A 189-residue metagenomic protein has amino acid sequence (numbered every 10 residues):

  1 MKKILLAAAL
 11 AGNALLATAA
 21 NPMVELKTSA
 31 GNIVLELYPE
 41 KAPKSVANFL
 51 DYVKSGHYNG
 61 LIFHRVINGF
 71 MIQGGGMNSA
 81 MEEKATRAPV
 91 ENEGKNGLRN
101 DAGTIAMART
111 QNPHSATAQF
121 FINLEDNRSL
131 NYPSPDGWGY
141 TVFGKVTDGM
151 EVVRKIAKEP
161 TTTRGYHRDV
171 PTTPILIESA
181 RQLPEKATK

Functional and structural regions predicted by a protein language model:
K2-G12: Sec-dependent signal peptide hydrophobic core
L5, L16-K189: Cyclophilin-like peptidyl-prolyl cis-trans isomerases
